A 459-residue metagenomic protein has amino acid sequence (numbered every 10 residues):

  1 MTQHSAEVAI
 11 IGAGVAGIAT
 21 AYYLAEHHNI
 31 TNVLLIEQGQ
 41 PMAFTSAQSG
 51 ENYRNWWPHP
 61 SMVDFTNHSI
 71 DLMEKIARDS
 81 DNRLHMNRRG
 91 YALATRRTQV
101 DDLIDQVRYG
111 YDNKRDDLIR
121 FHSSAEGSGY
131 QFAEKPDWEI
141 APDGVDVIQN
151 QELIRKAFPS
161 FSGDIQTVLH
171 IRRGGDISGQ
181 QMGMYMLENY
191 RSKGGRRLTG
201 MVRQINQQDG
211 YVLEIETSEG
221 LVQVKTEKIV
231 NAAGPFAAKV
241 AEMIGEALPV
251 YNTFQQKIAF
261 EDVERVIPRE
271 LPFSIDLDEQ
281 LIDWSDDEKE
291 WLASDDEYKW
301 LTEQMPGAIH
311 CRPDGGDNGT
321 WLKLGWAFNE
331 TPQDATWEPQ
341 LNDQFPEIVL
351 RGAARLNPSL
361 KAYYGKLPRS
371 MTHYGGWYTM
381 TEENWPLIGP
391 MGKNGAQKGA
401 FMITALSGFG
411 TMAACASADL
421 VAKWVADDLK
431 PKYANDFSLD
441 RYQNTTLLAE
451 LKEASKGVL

Functional and structural regions predicted by a protein language model:
T2-A16, L34: Beta1/beta-strand and adjacent pyrophosphate-binding region of the FAD-binding site in flavoprotein oxidoreductases
T2-A6, M391-L459: C-terminal lid/capping helical subdomain adjacent to the catalytic/cofactor pocket in oxidative enzymes
Q3-S5, R83-L93, G129-K193, A335 (+1 more regions): Helix-loop-beta segment of a Rossmann-like dinucleotide-binding subdomain
A25-S46: Glycine-rich FAD pyrophosphate-binding loop
E51-L153, A157, P306-I309: Dinucleotide-binding Rossmann-like beta1-alpha1 core, especially the glycine-rich loop that anchors the ADP
L169-K228, A232, F236: Helical element adjacent to the flavin cofactor pocket in flavoenzyme catalytic cores
E219-L292, N342: Central helical "cap/lid" subdomain
V263-Q397: Active-site lid/adjacent beta-loop-alpha segment flanking the redox-cofactor pocket in flavoenzymes
